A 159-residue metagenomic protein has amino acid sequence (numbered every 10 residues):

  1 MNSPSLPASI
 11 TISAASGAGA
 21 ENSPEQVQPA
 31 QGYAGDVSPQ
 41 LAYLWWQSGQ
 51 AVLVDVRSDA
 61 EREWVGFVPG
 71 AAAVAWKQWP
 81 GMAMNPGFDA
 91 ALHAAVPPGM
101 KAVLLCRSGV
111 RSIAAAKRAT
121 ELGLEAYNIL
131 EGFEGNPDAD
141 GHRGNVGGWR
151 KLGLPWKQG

Functional and structural regions predicted by a protein language model:
N2-A51, A60-K101, S112-G159: Rhodanese-like catalytic fold shared by cysteine-dependent sulfurtransferases and DSP/PTP-type phosphatases
L53-D55: Structural scaffold elements adjacent to functional motifs in cytosolic proteins
L104-L105: Short, surface-exposed ligand- or partner-binding patches at beta-edge/loop junctions that are enriched in aromatics
G109: Conserved G/P- and acidic residue-centered "switch" motifs that form tight phosphate/ATP-binding loops in soluble
